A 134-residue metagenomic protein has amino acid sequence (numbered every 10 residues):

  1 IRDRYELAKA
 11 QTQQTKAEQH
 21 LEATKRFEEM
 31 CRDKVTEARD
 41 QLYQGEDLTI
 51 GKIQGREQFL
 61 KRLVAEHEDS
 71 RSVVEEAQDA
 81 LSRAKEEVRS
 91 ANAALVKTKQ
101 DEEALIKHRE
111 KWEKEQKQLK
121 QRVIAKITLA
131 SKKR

Functional and structural regions predicted by a protein language model:
I1-R134: Charge-rich amphipathic alpha-helical interaction elements
